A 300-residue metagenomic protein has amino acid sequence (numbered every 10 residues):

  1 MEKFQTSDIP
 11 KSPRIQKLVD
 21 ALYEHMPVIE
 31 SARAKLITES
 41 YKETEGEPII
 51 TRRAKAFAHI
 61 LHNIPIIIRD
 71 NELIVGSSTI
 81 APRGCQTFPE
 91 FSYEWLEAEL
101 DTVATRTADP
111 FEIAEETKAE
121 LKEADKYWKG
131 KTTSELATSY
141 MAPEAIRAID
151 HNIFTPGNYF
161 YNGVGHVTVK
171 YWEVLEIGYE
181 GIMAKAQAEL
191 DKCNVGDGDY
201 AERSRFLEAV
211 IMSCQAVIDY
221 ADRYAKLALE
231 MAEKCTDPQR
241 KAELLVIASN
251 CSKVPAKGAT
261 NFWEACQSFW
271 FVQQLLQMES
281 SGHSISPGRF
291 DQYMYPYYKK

Functional and structural regions predicted by a protein language model:
M1-K192: Long, non-catalytic protein-protein interaction scaffolds
L175, Y179-K300: Structured, charged N-terminal subsegments at the starts of enzyme catalytic cores and at intra-chain domain/subunit
